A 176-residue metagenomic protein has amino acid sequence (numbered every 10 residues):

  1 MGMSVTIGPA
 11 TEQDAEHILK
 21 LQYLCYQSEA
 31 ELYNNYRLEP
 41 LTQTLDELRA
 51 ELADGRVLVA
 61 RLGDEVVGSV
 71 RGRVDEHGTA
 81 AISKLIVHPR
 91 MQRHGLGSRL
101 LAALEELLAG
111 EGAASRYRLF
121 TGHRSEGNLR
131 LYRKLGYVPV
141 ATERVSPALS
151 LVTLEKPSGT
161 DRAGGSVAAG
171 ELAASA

Functional and structural regions predicted by a protein language model:
T6-K20: A short beta-loop-alpha structural element at the N-terminal edge of CoA-dependent acyl/N-acetyltransferase catalytic
L19-L48: Conserved GNAT-fold acetyl-CoA-binding loop/helix
E47-V59: A short helix-loop-beta-strand connector motif used in the catalytic cores of GNAT acetyltransferases and, in some
V59, E65-V74, A81, I86: Conserved beta-strand in the GNAT
L85-Q92, T121-H123: A short, internal acetyl-CoA/4′-phosphopantetheine-binding micro-motif in the GNAT/acyltransferase core
V87, R93-E106, R130, K134: Conserved acetyl-CoA-binding loop-helix of GNAT-fold acetyltransferases
S98, G110-A113, H123-A141: Conserved active-site alpha-helix within GNAT-family acetyltransferase domains
R118-L129, V145-L149: Conserved beta-strand-loop-alpha-helix junction that forms the acyl-donor binding cleft
